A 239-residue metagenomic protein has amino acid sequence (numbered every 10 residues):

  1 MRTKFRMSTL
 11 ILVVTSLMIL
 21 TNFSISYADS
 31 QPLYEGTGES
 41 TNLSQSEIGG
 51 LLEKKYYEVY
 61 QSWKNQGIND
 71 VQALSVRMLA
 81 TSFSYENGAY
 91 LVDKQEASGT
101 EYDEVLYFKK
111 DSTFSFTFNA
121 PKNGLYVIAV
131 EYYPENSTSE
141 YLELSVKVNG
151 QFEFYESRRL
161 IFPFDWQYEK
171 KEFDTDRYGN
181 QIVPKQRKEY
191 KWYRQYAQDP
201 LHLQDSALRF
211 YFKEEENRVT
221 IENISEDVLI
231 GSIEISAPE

Functional and structural regions predicted by a protein language model:
M1-T3, T21, E86, D93: Generic cytosolic/nucleocytoplasmic N-terminal low-complexity/intrinsically disordered segments
R2-L10: Bacterial N-terminal signal peptides that target proteins for export
I11-N22: Bacterial N-terminal signal peptides
S24-Y27: Sec/Tat signal peptide C-region and signal peptidase I cleavage site
D29-E239: Extracytoplasmic
